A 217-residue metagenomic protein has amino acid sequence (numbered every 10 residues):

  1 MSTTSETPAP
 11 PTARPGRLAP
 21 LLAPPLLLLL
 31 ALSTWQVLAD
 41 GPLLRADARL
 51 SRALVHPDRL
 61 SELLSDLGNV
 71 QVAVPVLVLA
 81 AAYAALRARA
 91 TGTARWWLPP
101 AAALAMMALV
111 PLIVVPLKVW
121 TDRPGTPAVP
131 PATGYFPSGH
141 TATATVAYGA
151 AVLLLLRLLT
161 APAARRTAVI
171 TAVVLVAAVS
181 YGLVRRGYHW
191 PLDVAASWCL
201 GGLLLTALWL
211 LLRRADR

Functional and structural regions predicted by a protein language model:
M1-V76, W120-A128: N-terminal transmembrane-helix/juxtamembrane module of multi-pass inner/ER membrane proteins
P8-L26, T91-A102, T160-T171, P191 (+2 more regions): N-terminal export and membrane-targeting signals
L30-S33, A108-V115, V174-V184: Aromatic-anchored segments of alpha-helical transmembrane domains
L44, E62-G68, V114, A161-I170: Short, amphipathic, aromatic/basic-enriched membrane-interface segments that mark the entry/exit of transmembrane
D58-R59, V76-Y83, L175-S180: Hydrophobic, membrane-inserted alpha-helices
A73-V76, A103, M107, A168-L175: Hydrophobic alpha-helical transmembrane segments of polytopic
Y83-A84, A88-P162, R166-T167: Membrane-interface loops
A128-R217: Membrane-embedded catalytic cores of phosphoryl/pyrophosphoryl-handling enzymes
